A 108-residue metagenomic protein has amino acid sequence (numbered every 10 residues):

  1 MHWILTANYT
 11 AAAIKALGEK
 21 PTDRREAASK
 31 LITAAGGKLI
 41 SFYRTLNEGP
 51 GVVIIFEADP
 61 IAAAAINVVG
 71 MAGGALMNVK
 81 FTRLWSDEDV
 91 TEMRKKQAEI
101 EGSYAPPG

Functional and structural regions predicted by a protein language model:
M1-A34, K38-I40, L46-G49, D87-G108: Short S/T/G/P-rich N-terminal loop/turn motif that feeds into the first structured element of a domain
A7-Y9, V53-A58: Short beta-strand-to-loop capping motifs
L39-F42, V79-F81: Generic structural signal for residues in well-ordered beta-strands
Y43-R44, M71: Generic marker of residues within folded, mature protein domains
G49-V53, I66: Amphipathic, hydrophobic secondary-structure cores in small proteins
E57-D87: An amphipathic, aromatic/His-enriched active-site/gating alpha helix that lines ligand/cofactor pockets
